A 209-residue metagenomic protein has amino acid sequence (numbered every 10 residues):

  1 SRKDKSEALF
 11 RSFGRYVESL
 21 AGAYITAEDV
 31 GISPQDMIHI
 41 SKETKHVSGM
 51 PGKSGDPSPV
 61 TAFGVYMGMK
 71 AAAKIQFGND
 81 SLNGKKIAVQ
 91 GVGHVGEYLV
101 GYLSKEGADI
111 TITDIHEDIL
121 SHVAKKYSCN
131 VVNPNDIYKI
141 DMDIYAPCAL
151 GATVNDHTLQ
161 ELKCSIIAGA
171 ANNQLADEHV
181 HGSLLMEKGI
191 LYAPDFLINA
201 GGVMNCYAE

Functional and structural regions predicted by a protein language model:
S1-P51: N-terminal ligand-binding/catalytic initiation module
E7-E18, I38-S41, A62-K70, V100-G101 (+4 more regions): Predominant activation on well-ordered alpha-helical scaffold segments within soluble catalytic domains
R15-A23, K42-G49, K70-G78, G101-A108 (+3 more regions): Generic secondary-structure signature for well-ordered alpha-helical cores
L20-A21, N83, L103-D109, I140-M142 (+2 more regions): Short, surface-exposed connector motifs at secondary-structure boundaries
Y24-E28, S48-P51, I112-D114, V132-N133 (+3 more regions): General beta-strand structural signal in soluble alpha/beta enzymes
D56-I144: Glycine-rich phosphate/diphosphate-binding loop of Rossmann-like nucleotide-binding domains
H122-I167, N172: Catalytic core of soluble alpha/beta enzymes
V154, T158-E209: Rossmann-fold NAD(P)-binding glycine/threonine-rich loop
